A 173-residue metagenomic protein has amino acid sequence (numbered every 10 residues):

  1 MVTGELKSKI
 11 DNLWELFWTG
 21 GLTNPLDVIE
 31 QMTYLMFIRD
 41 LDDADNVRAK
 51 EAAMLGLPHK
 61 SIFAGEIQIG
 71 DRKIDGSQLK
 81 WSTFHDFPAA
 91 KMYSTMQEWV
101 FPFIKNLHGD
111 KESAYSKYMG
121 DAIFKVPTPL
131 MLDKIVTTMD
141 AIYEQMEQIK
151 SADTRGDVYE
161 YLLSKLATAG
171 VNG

Functional and structural regions predicted by a protein language model:
M1-G173: Non-catalytic, mostly N-terminal accessory regions of nucleic-acid modification and defense proteins
